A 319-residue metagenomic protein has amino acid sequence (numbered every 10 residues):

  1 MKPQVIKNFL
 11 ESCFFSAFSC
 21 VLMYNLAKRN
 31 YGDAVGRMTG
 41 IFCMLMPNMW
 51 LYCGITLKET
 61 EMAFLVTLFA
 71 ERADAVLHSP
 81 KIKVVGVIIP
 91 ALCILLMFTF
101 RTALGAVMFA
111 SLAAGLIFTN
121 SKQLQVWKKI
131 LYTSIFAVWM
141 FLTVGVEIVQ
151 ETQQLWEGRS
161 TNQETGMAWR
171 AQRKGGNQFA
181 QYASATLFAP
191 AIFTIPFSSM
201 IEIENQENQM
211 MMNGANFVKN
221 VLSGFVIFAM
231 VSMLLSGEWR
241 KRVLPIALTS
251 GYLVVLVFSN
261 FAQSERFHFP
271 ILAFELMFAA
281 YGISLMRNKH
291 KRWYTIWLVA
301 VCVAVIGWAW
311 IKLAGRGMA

Functional and structural regions predicted by a protein language model:
I6, C20-L45, R240-L244: Transmembrane-helix signature of polytopic, membrane-embedded enzymes that assemble or transfer cell-envelope glycans
L10-N30, F225-V231: Transmembrane-helix motifs of polytopic, lipid-linked glycan transferases
R29, S79-V85, Q123-V126, N208-Q209 (+1 more regions): Membrane-interface helix-loop-helix junctions at transmembrane boundaries of multi-pass membrane enzymes, predominantly
N30-A34, T67-G86: Membrane-interface transmembrane helices that cradle and orient dolichyl/undecaprenyl
W50-L51, V85-T102, M108: Membrane-interface alpha helices of multi-pass inner-membrane proteins
G54-E61: Short acidic/glycine- and proline-prone juxtamembrane loop motifs at membrane-interface regions of multi-pass membrane
R72-S79, A106-I135: Perimembrane helix-loop-helix junctions
F193-R240: Hydrophobic, aromatic-rich transmembrane alpha-helices and their immediate juxtamembrane boundary segments
